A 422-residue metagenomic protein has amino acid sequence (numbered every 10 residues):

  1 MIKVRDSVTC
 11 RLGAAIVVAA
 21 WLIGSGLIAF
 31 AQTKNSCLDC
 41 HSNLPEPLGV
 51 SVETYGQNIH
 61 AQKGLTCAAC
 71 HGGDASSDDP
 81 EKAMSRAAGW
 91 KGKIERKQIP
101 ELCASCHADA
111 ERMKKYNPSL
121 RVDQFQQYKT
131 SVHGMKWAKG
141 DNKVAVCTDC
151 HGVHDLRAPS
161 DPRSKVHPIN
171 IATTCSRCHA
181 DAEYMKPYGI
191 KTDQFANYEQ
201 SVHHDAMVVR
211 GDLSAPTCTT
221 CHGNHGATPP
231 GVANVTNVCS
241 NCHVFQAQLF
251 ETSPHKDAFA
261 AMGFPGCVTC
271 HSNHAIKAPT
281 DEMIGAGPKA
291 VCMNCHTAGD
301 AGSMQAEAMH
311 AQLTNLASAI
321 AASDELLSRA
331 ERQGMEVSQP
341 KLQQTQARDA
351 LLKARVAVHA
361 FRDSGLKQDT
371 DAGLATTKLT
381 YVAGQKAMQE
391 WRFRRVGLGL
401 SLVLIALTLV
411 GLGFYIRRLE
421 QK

Functional and structural regions predicted by a protein language model:
M1-R11: N-terminal secretory signal peptides that target proteins for export/translocation
V4, A14-A15, L48, K191: Intrinsically disordered, low-complexity regions enriched in Ser/Pro/Gly/Gln/His and often acidic
T9-C10, W21, S36-D39: The N-terminal extracellular segments of secreted preproproteins, especially immediately downstream of signal
G13-G26: Bacterial N-terminal signal peptides
L27-G411: Short sequence/structural segments immediately N-terminal
A406-K422: Juxtamembrane interface at the cytosolic side of transmembrane helices
